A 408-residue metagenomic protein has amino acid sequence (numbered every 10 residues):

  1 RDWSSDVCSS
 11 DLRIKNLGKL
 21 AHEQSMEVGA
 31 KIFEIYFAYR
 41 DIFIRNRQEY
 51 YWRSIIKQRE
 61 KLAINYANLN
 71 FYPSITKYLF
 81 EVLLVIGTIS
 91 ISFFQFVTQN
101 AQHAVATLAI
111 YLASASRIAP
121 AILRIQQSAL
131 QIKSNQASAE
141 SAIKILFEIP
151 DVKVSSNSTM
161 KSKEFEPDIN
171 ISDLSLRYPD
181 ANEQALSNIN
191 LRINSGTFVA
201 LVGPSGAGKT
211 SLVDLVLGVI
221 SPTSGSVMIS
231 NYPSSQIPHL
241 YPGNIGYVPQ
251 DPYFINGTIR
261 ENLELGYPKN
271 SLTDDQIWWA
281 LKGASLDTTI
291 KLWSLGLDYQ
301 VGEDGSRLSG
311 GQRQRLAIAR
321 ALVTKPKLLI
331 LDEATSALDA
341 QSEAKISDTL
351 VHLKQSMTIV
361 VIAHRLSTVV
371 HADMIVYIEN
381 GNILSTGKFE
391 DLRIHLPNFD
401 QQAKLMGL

Functional and structural regions predicted by a protein language model:
S5-A21, A38, L108-Q136, R260: Alpha-helical transmembrane segments of multi-pass membrane proteins
S5-D11, N68-L112: A hydrophobic transmembrane-helix motif
Q24, V28, I44-R47, F71 (+1 more regions): Cytosolic ends of transmembrane helices, especially the final helix of ABC transmembrane type-1 domains
V202-P204: The feature captures the beta-strand-to-loop junction immediately N-terminal to the Walker
L217: Helix-to-loop junction immediately C-terminal to a conserved catalytic motif
M228, R260-E303, D348, S356: ABC ATPase nucleotide-binding domain helical subdomain, centered on the C-loop/LSGGQ "ABC signature"
T324, Q355: Conserved signature/switch motifs of ABC ATPase nucleotide-binding domains
D348, R365, V370-L408: C-terminal portion of ABC ATPase nucleotide-binding domains
